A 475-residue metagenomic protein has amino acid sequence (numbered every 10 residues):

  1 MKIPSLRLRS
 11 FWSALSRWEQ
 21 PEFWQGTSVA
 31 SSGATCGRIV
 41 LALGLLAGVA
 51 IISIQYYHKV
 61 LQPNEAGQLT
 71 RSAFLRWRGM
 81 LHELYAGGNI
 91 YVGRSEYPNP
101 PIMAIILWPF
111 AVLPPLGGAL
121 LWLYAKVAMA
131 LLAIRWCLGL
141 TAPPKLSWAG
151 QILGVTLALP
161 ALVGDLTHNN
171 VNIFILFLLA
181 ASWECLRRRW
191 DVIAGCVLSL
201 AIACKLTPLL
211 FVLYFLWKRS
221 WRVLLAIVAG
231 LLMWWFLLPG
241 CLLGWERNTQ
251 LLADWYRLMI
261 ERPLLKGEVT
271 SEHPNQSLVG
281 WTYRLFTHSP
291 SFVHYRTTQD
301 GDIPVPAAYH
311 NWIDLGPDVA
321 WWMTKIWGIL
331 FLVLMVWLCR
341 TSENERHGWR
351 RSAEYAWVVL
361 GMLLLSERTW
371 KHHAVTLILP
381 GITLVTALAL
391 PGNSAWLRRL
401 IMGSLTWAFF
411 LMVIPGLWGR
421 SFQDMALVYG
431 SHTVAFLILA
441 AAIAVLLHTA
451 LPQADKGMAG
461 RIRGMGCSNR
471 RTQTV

Functional and structural regions predicted by a protein language model:
K2-I193, K218-S352, V358, L363-K371 (+2 more regions): Primarily membrane-embedded glycan-assembly and transfer machineries that use lipid-linked glycans
I52, S199, V212, L332 (+2 more regions): Hydrophobic alpha-helical segments of integral membrane proteins
Q55-P63, T383-N469, V475: Aromatic-enriched
Y91-N99, A180, I202-T207, P274-P290 (+2 more regions): Juxtamembrane/interfacial segments around transmembrane helices
Y124-M129, I173-L178, A201-T207, I326 (+3 more regions): Membrane-embedded alpha-helical segments of multi-pass membrane proteins, especially the transmembrane helices
L132, W136, F177-W190, Y214-V223 (+2 more regions): Transmembrane alpha-helices and membrane-interface helical segments of multi-pass integral membrane enzymes
L198-F215, S366-T376: Transmembrane helices and adjacent periplasmic/lumenal helix-loop junctions of polyprenol-phosphate-dependent
S199, I227-L231, Y355-L360, R398-F409: Central hydrophobic cores of alpha-helical transmembrane segments in multi-pass integral membrane proteins
